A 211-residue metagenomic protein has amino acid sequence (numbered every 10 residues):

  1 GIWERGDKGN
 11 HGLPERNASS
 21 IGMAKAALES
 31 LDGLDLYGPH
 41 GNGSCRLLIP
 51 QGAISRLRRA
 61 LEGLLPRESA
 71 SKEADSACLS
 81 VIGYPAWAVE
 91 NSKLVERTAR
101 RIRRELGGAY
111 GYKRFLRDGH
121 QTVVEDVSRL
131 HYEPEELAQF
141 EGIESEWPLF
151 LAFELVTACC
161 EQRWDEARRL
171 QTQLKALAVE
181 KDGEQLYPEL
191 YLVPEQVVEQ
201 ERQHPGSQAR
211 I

Functional and structural regions predicted by a protein language model:
G1-S19: Active-site acid/base region of carbohydrate-active enzymes
G1-W3, V124-H131, Q196-Q203: Active-site-adjacent bridging/hinge elements
E15-L149, C160: Extended ligand-binding clefts on enzyme/binding-domain cores
L28, A99, L170-Q171, A178: Inward-facing hydrophobic residues that define packing positions of alpha-helical scaffold repeats
E141-G142, A176-I211: CBM-like carbohydrate-recognition segments
